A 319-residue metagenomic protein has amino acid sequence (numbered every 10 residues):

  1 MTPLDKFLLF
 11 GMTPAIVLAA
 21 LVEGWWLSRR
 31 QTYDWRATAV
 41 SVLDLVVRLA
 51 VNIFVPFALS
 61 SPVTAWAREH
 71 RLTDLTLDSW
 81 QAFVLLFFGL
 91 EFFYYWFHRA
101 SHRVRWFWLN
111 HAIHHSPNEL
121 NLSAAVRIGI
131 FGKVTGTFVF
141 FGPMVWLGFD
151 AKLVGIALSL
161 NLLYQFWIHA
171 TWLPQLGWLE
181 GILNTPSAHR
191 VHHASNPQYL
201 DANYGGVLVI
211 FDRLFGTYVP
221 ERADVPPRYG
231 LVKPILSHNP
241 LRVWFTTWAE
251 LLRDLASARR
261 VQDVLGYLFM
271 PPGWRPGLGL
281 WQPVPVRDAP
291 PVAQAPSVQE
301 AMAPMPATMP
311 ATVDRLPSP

Functional and structural regions predicted by a protein language model:
M1-I16: Hydrophobic transmembrane alpha-helical segments in integral membrane proteins
T2, E119-S123, T171-P319: Cytosolic/stromal cytosol-facing helical appendages immediately following the last transmembrane segment
L9-T13, D34, R103, G181 (+2 more regions): Generic detector of ordered secondary-structure context
P14-W25, S60-T64, F87, E91-F92: Central hydrophobic cores of alpha-helical transmembrane segments in multi-pass inner-membrane proteins across all
A20-V40: Membrane-interface helix-loop junction between the first two transmembrane segments
D34-A39, L43, T73-L85: Membrane-interfacial loop-to-helix junctions in multi-pass inner-membrane proteins
V46-A58, L77-Y229: Membrane-embedded catalytic scaffold of the fatty acid hydroxylase/desaturase
V63-L75: Membrane-interface helix termini and inter-helical loops of multi-pass transporters
